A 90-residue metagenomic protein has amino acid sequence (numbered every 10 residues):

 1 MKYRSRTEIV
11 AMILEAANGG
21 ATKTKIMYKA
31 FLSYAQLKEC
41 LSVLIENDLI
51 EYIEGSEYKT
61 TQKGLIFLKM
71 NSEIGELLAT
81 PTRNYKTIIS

Functional and structural regions predicted by a protein language model:
M1-Y3: Short amphipathic alpha-helical boundary/capping segments
R6-T22: Short amphipathic alpha-helical interface segments
G20-A30: Short acidic, hydrophobic short linear motifs in intrinsically disordered regions
F31-E46: Short amphipathic alpha-helical interaction segments
I45-G55: A short, conserved structural fragment
S56-N71: Basic, amphipathic "hinge/linker" alpha-helix immediately C-terminal to the N-terminal HTH DNA-binding motif
E73-S90: Amphipathic alpha-helical dimerization/coiled-coil segments that flank or bridge DNA-binding/regulatory modules
